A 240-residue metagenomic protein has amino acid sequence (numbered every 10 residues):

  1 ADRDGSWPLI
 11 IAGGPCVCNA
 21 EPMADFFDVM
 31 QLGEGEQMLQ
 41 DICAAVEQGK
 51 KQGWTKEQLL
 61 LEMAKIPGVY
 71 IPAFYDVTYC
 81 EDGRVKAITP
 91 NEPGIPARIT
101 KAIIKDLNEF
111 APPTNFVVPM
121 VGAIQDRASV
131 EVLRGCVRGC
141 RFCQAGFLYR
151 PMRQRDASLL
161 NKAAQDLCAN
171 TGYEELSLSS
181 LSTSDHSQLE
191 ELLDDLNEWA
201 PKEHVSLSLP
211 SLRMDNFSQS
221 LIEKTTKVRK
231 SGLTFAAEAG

Functional and structural regions predicted by a protein language model:
A1-P90: Glycine-rich beta-alpha loop elements in corrinoid/cobalamin-binding modules across cobalamin-dependent enzymes
P15-C16, L32-E36, F74, G135 (+4 more regions): An acidic- and aromatic-residue-enriched active-site/binding cleft used to recognize and process polar
D28, C136, L160, L209: Conserved, mostly hydrophobic/aromatic
P72, T78, G83-S129: N-terminal [4Fe-4S]-dependent radical SAM core
V118-R141, C168, G232: N-terminal pre-triad scaffold of radical SAM enzymes
P119-V121, F142-L148, G240: Gly-rich Lys/Arg/Thr-decorated short loops/hinges at beta-loop-alpha junctions or inter-strand turns that position
C143-L159: Iron-sulfur (Fe-S) cluster-binding segments and ferredoxin-like electron-carrier domains, especially [2Fe-2S]
D166-G240: Conserved SAM/AdoMet-binding glycine-rich loop
